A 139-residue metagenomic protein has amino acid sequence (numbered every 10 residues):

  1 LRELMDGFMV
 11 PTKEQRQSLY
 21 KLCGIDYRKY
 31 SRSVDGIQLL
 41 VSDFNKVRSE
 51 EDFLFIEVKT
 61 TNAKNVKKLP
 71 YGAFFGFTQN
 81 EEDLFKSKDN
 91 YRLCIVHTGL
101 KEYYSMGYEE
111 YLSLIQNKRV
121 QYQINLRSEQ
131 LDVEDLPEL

Functional and structural regions predicted by a protein language model:
L1-C23: Acidic-basic catalytic patches of nuclease active cores, encompassing PD-(D/E)XK and other metal-cofactor nuclease
S18-L19, N45-R48, E82-S87: A general structural signal for short secondary-structure junctions and capping/turn motifs
Y27, G36, D52-K64: Conserved catalytic cores of phosphodiester-cleaving nucleases, focusing on short active-site segments
Y27-S42, K46-S49: Active-site beta-strand termini and strand-to-loop segments that position acidic
K29-S31, T60-N62, E81, H97: Short, flexible loop/turn elements at secondary-structure junctions
N62-S87: Mg2+/Mn2+-dependent nuclease catalytic core
F85-L139: Domain-level recognition of nuclease-like catalytic cores that cleave nucleotide substrates
